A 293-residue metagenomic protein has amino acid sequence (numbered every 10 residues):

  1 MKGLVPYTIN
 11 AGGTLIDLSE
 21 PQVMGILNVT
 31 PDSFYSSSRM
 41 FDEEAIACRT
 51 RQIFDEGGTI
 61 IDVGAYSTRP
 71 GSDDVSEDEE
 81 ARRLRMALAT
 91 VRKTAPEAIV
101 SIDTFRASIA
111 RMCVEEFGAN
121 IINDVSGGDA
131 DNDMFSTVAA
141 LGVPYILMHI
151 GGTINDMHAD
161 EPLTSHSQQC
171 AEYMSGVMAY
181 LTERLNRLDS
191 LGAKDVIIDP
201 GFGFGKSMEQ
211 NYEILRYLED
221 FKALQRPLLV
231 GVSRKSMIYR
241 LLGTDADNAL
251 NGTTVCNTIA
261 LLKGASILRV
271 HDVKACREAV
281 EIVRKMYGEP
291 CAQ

Functional and structural regions predicted by a protein language model:
K2-G3, A11, L18, Y35-R49 (+7 more regions): Active-site-adjacent loop and "lid" segments of alpha/beta metabolic enzymes
C48-G64: Catalytic domains of carbohydrate-active enzymes, especially glycoside hydrolases
